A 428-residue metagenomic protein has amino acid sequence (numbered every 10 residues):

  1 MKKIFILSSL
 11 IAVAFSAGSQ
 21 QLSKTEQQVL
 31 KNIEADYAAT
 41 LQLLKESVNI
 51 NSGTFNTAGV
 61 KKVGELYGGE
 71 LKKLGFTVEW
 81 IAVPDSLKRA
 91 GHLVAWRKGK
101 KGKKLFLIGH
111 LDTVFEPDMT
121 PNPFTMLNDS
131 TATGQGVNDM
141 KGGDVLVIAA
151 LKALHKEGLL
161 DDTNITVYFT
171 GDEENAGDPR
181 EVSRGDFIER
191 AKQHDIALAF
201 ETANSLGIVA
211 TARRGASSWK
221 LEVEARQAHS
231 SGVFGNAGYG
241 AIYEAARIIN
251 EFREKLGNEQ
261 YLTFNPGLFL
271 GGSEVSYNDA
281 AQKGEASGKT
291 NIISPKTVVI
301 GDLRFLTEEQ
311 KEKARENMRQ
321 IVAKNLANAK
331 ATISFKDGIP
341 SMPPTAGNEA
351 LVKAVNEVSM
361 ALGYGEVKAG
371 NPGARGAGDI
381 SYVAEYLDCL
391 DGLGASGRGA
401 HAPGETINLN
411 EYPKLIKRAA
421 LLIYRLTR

Functional and structural regions predicted by a protein language model:
M1-L22: Bacterial Sec-dependent N-terminal signal peptides
Q20-K24, G69-E70, S86, K220 (+1 more regions): Metal-dependent amide/peptide-bond hydrolase catalytic core, centered on the "pita-bread" metallohydrolase fold
Q21-Q135, H155-L159: Acidic/His- and Gly-rich active-site-bordering loop/insert found across diverse amide/peptide-bond hydrolases
I108-G109, Y168-T170, L198-E201, E224 (+1 more regions): Short beta-strand segments
F115-P117, L159, T211-G215, T290-S294 (+1 more regions): Short glycine/proline-enriched loop/turn "hinge" motifs that connect secondary-structure elements and lie
E116-M126, A212-S217, D279-G284: Short, flexible, mixed-charge acidic loops at enzyme active sites
N128-D139, E366-G370, A402-P403: Short pre-catalytic strand/loop immediately N-terminal to key active-site residues, enriched for Gly-Thr
M140-A216, E274-A281, T427-R428: Acidic/histidine-rich catalytic neighborhood of metal-dependent amide-processing enzymes
